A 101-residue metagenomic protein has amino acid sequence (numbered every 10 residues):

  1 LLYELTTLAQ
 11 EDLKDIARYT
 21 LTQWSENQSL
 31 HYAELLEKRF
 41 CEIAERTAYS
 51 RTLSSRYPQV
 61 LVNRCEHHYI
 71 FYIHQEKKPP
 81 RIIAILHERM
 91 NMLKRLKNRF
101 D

Functional and structural regions predicted by a protein language model:
L1-L35: Arg/Lys-rich, positively charged N-terminal/basic patches that mediate binding to nucleic acids
I16, R46, R95-L96: Residue-level signal for well-ordered alpha-helical positions
A17, E37, I83-L86: Conserved protein kinase catalytic domain
K38, A48-P79: Basic/aromatic recognition patch in beta-strand/loop cores that engages polyanionic ligands
I73-D101: Enriched for short, Lys/Arg-rich terminal
